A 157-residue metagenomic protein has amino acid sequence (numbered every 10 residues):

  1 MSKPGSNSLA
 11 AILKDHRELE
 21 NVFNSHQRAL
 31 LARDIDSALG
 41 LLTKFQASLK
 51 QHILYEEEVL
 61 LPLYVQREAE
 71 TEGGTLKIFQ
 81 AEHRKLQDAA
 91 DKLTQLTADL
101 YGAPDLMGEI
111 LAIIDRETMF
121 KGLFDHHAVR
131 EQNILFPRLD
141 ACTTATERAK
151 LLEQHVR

Functional and structural regions predicted by a protein language model:
M1-R157: Small-residue-biased structural context
